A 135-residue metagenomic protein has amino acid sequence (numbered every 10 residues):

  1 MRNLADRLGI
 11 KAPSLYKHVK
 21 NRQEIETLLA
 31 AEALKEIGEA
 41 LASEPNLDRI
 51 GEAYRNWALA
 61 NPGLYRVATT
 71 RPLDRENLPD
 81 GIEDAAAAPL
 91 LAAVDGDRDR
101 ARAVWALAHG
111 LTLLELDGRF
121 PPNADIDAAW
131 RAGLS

Functional and structural regions predicted by a protein language model:
M1-E24: Helix-turn-helix
R7, E24-S43, R49-A53, V67 (+4 more regions): Alpha-helical structural segments
A40, W57, A93: Short alpha-helical functional segments enriched in proximate histidine and acidic residues
L47-G63, R102: Amphipathic alpha-helical segments that line or abut small-molecule/effector binding pockets and mediate allosteric
Y65-T69, E76-N77, F120-A124: Short, hydrophobic secondary-structure boundary micro-motifs
D74-A103, A124-S135: Amphipathic alpha-helical packing segments from all-alpha helical-bundle domains
W105-N123: Amphipathic C-terminal alpha-helical segment
